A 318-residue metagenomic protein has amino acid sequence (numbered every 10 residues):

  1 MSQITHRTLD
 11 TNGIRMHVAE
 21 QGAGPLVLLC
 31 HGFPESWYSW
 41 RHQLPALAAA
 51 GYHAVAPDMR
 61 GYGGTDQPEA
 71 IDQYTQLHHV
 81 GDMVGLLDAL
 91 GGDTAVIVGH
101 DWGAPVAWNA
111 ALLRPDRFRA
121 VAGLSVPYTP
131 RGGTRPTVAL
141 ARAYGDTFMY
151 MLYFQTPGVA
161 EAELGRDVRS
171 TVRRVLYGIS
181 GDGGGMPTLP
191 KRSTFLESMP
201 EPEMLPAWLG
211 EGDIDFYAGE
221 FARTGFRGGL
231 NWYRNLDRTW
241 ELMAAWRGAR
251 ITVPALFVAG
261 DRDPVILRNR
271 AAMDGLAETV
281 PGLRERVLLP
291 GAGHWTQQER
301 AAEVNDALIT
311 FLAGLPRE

Functional and structural regions predicted by a protein language model:
S2-I4, M16, Y62-V98, W102-R284 (+2 more regions): Flexible "cap/lid" subdomain of the alpha/beta-hydrolase fold that forms the substrate-access gate
H6-T8, A54-A56, R286-L288: Conserved beta-strand scaffold positions in the cores of enzyme catalytic domains, especially in NTP/NDP-utilizing
H17-D66: Conserved HGGG/HGGXW glycine-rich cap/lid loop of the alpha/beta-hydrolase fold
L28, Y38, V55, A122 (+2 more regions): Hydrophobic/aromatic beta-strand patches that form the interior of the parallel beta-sheet core in alpha/beta enzyme
G32, T75, E299-R300: Active-site helix-initiating loop/hinge in glycosyltransferases
H42-P45, A49, L112-D116, D306 (+1 more regions): Short, well-ordered alpha-helices that flank and scaffold nucleotide-derived cofactor binding pockets
L283-E318: Catalytic active-site module of serine/aspartate enzymes centered on a nucleophile-bearing elbow/loop
